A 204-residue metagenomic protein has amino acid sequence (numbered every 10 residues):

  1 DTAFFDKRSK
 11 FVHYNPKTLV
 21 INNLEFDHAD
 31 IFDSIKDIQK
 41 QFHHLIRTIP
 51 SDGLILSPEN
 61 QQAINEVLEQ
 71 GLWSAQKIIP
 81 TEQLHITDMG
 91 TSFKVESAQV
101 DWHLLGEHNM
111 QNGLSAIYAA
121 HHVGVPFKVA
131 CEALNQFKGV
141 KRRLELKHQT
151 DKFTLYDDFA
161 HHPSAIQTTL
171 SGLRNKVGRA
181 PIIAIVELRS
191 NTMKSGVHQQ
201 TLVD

Functional and structural regions predicted by a protein language model:
D1-F26, E59, I64-Q99, Q136 (+2 more regions): Extended acidic/charged loop-beta regions that coordinate divalent cations and stabilize anionic phosphate/carboxylate
D1-H44, S51, I55-Q62, G106-G113 (+2 more regions): ATP-dependent carboxylate-amine ligase catalytic core
R8-H13, F93-D204: Nucleotide phosphate-binding/pyrophosphate-handling subdomain across enzymes that bind or process nucleotide phosphates
D30, E66, M193-S195: Generic domain-boundary/flexible-linker signal
K36-I38, W73-S74, G172-L173, T201-L202: Glycine-rich, phosphate-binding/catalytic loops in enzymes
Q41-T48, H198-D204: Membrane-proximal helix-turn-helix segments that form the acceptor-binding/catalytic region of lipid-linked
I49-L54, G71-Q76, G178-A180: A short helix->loop->beta-strand "cap" motif at the edges of active sites that frequently abuts
